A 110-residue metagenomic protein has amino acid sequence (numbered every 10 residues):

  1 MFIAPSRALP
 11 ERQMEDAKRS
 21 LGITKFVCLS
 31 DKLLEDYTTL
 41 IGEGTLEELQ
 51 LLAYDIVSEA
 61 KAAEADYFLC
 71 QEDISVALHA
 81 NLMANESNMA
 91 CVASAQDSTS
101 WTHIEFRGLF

Functional and structural regions predicted by a protein language model:
M1-A65, H79-F110: Long, low-complexity, Lys/Arg-enriched
A65-E72: Short glycine-rich phosphate-binding loop at a beta-alpha junction
S75-V76: Conserved histidine-centered catalytic loops in small-molecule metabolism enzymes
